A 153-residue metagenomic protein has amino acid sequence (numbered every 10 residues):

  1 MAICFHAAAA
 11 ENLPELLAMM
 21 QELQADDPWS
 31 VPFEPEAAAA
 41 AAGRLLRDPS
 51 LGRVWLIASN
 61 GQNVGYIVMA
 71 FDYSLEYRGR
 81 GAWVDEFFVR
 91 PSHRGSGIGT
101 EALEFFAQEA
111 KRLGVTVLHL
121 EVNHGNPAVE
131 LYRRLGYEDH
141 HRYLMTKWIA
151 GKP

Functional and structural regions predicted by a protein language model:
C4-A18: A short beta-loop-alpha structural element at the N-terminal edge of CoA-dependent acyl/N-acetyltransferase catalytic
L17-R44: Conserved GNAT-fold acetyl-CoA-binding loop/helix
R44-L56, W83: A short helix-loop-beta-strand connector motif used in the catalytic cores of GNAT acetyltransferases and, in some
L56, Q62-F71: Conserved beta-strand in the GNAT
I57, G95-T100: Glycine-rich acyl-CoA binding loop
F87-R94: A short, internal acetyl-CoA/4′-phosphopantetheine-binding micro-motif in the GNAT/acyltransferase core
T100, E104, R112, H124-H141 (+2 more regions): Conserved active-site alpha-helix within GNAT-family acetyltransferase domains
A110-E121: Conserved GNAT acetyl-CoA-binding A-motif
